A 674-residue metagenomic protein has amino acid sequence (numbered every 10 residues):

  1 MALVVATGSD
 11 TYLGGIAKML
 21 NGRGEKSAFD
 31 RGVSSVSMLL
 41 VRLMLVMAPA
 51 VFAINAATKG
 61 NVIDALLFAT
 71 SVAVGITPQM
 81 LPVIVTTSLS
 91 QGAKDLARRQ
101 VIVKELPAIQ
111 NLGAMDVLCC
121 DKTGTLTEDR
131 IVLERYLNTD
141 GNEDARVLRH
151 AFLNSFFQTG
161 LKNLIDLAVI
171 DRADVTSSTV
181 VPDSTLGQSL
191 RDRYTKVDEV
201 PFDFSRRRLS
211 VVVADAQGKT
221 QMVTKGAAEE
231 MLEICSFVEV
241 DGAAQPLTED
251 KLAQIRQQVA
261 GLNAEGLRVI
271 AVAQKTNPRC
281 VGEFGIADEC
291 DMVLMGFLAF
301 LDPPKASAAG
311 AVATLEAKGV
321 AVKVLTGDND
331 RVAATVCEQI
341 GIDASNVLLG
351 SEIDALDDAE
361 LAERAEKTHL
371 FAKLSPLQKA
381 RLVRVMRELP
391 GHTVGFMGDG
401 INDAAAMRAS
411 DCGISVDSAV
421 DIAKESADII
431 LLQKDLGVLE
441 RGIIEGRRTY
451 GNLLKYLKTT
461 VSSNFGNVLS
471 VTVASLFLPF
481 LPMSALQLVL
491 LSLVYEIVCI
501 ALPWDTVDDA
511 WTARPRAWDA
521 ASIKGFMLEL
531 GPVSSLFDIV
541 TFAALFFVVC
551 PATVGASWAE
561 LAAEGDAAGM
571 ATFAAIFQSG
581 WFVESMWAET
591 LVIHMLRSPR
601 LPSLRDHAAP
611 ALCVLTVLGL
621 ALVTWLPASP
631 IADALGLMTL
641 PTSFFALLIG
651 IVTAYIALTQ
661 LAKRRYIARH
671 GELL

Functional and structural regions predicted by a protein language model:
M1-A65, V269, P278, I429: Actuator/coupling domain of P-type ATPases
V4, I16, V33, Q79 (+21 more regions): Residue-level signature of catalytic and energy-coupling elements of molecular machines, predominantly ATP/GTP-dependent
D10-G22, D30, A57, I63-A65 (+6 more regions): Juxtamembrane helix-loop transition segments at the membrane interface in multi-pass membrane proteins
A28-M38, A69-A73, K104-L112, R447-T459 (+6 more regions): Membrane-interface segments at loop-to-transmembrane junctions
M47, V51, Q91, A344-F396 (+2 more regions): Membrane-embedded transport module
T58-S71, P78, P82, V101-Q110 (+5 more regions): Membrane-water interface of transmembrane alpha-helices in multipass transporters/channels
N111-V293, F300, A313-T314, V322 (+5 more regions): Cytosolic catalytic regions of ATP/NTP-dependent phosphoryl-transfer enzymes
V548-A552, S579-L674: C-terminal transmembrane module of polytopic membrane proteins
